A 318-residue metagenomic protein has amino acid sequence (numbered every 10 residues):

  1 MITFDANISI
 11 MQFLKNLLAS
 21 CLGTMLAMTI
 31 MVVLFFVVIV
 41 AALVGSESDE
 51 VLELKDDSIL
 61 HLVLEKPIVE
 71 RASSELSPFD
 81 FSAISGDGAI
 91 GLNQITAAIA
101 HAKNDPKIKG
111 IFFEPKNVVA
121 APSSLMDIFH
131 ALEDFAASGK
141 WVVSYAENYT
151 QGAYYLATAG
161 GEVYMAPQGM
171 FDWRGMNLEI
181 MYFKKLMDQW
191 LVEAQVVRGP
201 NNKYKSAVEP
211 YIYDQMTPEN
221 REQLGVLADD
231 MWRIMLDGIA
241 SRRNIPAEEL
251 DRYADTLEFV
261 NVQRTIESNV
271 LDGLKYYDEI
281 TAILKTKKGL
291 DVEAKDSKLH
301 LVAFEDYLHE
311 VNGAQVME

Functional and structural regions predicted by a protein language model:
M1-I10: Short, positively charged and aromatic/hydrophobic N-terminal segments
S9-P246, D251-D255, F259, K285-E318: Small-residue-centered hinge/linker elements
Y164-M165, L271-Y277: Short acidic-hydrophobic, aromatic-tinged amphipathic segments that line or gate anion-handling sites
Y277-D278, L284: A non-catalytic alpha/beta surface segment that caps or lines the substrate-entry region of metallo-dependent hydrolase
